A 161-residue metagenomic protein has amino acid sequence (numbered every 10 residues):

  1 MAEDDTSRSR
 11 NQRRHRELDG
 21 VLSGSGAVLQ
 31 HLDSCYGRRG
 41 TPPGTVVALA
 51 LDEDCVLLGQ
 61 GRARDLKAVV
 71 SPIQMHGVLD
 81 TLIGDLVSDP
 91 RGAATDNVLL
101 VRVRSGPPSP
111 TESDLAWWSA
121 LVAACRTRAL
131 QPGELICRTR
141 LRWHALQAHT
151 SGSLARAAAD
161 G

Functional and structural regions predicted by a protein language model:
M1-D5, D114-G161: Divalent-metal-activated hydrolytic enzyme cores
M1-Q30: Basic, amphipathic N-terminal segments that precede the first structured/catalytic domain
D4-Q12, L58-G61, A93-V98: A broad, low-specificity signal for short, low-complexity segments enriched in glycine/proline and polar/charged
R13-D19, H31, L66-V69, R102-S105: A generic short-segment signal for beta-strand/edge and adjacent turn/coil regions
L22-V87, E134-H149: Conserved beta-strand-loop surface patch within small alpha/beta domains used for substrate/adaptor or ligand engagement
V46, D96-V98, R128, G133-E134: Generic beta-strand structural signal
V69-E112: Short HxH-centered metal-ligating active-site micro-motif
